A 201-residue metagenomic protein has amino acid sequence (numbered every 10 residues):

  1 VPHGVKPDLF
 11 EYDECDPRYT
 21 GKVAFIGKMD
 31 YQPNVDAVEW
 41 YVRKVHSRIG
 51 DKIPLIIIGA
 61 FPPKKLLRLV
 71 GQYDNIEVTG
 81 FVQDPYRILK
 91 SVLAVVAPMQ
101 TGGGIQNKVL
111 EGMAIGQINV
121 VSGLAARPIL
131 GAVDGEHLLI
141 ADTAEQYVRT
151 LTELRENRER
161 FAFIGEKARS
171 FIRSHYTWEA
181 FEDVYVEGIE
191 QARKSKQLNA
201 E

Functional and structural regions predicted by a protein language model:
V5-S91: Conserved catalytic-core segment of nucleotide-activated headgroup transferases in glycan assembly
Y86, N107-I115, P128-L130: Short alpha-helical segment that forms part of, or immediately flanks, the ligand-binding pocket in carbohydrate-active
K90-G104, I115-I118: Acidic donor-binding loop of glycosyltransferase active sites
V95, K108-E111, I118-A125: Short hydrophobic beta-strand element within catalytic cores of glycosyltransferases and related nucleotide-activated
G123-I140: Short acidic/histidine- and often glycine-rich active-site loop of Leloir-type glycosyltransferases that engages
L138-E145, E153-R158: Conserved acidic donor-binding segment of nucleotide-sugar-dependent glycosyltransferases
R160-S174, F181-V184: A short, well-ordered alpha-helix in the C-terminal region of glycosyltransferases
W178-E201: C-terminal alpha-helical cap of glycosyltransferases
